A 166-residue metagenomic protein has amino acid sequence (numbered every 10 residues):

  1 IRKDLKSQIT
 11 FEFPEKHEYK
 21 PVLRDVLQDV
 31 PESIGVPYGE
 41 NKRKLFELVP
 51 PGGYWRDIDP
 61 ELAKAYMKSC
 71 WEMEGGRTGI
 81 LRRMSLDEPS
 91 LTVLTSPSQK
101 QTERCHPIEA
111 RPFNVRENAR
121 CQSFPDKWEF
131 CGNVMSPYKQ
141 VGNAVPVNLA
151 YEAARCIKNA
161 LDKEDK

Functional and structural regions predicted by a protein language model:
I1-K166: S-adenosyl-L-methionine-dependent DNA methyltransferase catalytic core
